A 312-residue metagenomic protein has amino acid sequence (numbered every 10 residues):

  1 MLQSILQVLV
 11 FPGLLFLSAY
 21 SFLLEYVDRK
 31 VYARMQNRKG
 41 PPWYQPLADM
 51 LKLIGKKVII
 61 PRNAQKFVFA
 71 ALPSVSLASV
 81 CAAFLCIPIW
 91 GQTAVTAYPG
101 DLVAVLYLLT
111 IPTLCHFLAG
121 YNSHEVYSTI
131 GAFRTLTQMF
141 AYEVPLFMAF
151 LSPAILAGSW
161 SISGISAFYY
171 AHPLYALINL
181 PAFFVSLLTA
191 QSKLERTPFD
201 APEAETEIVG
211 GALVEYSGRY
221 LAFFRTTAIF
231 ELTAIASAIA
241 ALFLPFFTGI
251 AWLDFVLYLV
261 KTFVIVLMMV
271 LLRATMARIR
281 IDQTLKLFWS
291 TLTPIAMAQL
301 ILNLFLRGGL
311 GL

Functional and structural regions predicted by a protein language model:
M1-L312: Alpha-helical transmembrane segments of multi-pass membrane proteins predominantly involved in bioenergetics
